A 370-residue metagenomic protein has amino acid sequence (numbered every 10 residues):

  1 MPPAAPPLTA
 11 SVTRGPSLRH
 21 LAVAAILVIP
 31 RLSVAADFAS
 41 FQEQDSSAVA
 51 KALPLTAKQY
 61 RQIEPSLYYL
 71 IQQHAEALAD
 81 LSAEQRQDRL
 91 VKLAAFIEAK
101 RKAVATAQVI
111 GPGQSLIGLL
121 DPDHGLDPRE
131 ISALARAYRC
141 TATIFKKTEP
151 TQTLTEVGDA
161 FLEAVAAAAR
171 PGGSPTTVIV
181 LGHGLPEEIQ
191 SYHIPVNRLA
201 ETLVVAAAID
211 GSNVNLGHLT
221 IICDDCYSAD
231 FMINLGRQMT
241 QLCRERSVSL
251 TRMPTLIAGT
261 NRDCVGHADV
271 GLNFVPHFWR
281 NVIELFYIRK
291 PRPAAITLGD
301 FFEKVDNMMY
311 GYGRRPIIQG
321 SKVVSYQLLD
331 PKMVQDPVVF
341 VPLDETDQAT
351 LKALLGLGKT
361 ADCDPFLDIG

Functional and structural regions predicted by a protein language model:
A5-A22: Bacterial N-terminal signal peptides that target proteins for export
H20-R31: Bacterial N-terminal signal peptides
L32-D37: Bacterial Sec-dependent signal peptides at the C-terminal "C-region" and cleavage site
F38-D225: A domain-level signal for caspase-like cysteine endopeptidase catalytic cores and their zymogen-processing architecture
L219-K352, G358, D362: Active-site-proximal C-terminal subdomain of hydrolase catalytic domains
I369-G370: Short, solvent-exposed mixed-charge patches
